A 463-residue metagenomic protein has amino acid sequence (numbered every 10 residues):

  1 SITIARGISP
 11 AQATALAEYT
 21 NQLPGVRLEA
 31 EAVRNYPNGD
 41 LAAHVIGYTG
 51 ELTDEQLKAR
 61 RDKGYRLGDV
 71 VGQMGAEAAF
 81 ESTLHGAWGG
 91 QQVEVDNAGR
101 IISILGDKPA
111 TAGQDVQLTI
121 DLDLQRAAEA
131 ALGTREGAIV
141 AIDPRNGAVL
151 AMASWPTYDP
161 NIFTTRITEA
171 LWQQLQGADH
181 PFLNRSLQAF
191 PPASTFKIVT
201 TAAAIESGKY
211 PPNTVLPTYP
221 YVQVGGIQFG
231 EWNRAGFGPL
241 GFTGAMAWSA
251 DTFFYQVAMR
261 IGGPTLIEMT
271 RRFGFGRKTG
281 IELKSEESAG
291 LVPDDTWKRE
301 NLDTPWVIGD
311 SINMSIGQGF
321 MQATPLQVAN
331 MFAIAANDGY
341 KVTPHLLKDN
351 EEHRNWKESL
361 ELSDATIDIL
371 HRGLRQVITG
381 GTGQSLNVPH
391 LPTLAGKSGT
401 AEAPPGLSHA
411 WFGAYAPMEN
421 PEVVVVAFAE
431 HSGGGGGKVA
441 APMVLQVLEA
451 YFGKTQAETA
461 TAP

Functional and structural regions predicted by a protein language model:
S1-A138, A153-R185, A189, E419 (+1 more regions): Extracytoplasmic/periplasmic proteins that interact with beta-lactams or build/remodel peptidoglycan
I2, R6, T14-E18, G39 (+19 more regions): Solvent-exposed, polar/charged alpha-helical surfaces in well-ordered, non-transmembrane soluble domains, broadly
T20, T49-L52, S207, G339 (+2 more regions): Conserved NTP-handling cores and scaffolds of large molecular machines
T20-L23, T83, A87, A131-R135 (+6 more regions): Alpha-helix boundary/capping residues
L57-G64, L346-E351, L445: A short beta-strand/turn structural motif
V95-L105, R145-S194, V199-S432, G436 (+2 more regions): Beta-lactam-recognizing serine transpeptidase/beta-lactamase-like catalytic domain environment
I139-P144: Short hydrophobic alpha-helical segments used for membrane anchoring or interfacial signaling
G437-A441: Conserved strand-to-helix beginnings and helix N-cap segments that scaffold or border functional pockets
